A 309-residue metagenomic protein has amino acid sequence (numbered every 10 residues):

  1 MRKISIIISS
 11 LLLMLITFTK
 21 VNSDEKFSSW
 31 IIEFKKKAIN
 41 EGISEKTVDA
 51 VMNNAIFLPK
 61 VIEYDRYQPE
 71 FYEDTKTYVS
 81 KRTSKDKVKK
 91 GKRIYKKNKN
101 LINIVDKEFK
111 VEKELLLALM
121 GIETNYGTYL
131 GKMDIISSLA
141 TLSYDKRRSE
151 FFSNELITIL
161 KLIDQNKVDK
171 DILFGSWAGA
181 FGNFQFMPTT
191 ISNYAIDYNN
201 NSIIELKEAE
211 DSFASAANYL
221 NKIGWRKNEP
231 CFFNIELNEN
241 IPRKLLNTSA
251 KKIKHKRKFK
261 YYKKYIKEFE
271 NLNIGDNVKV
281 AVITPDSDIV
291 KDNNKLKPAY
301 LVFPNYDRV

Functional and structural regions predicted by a protein language model:
R2-S23: Classical Sec-dependent N-terminal signal peptides that target proteins to the secretory pathway
I7-S9, L13, S28, V111 (+1 more regions): Generic hydrophobic-segment detector
N22-E41: Short N-terminal segments immediately surrounding and downstream of signal-peptide cleavage
I43-L301: Catalytic glycan-binding domains that act on GlcNAc-containing polysaccharides
P304-V309: Short, intrinsically disordered, charge-balanced linker/junction segments flanking boundaries in proteins
